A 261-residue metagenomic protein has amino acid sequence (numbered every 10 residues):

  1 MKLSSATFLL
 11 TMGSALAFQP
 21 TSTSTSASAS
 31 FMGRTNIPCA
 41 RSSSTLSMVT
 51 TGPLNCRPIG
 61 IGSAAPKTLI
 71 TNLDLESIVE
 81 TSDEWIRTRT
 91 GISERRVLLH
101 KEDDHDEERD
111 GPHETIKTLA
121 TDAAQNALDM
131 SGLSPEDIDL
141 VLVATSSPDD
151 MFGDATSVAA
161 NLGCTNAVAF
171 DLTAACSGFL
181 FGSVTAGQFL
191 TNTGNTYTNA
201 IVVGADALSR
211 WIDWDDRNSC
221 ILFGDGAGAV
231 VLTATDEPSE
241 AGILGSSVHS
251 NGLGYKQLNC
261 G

Functional and structural regions predicted by a protein language model:
K2-G33: N-terminal chloroplast transit peptides
F31-A64, D129, V141: N-terminal plastid-targeting presequences
V49-H113, W214-G261: Condensing-enzyme catalytic core mediating Claisen C-C bond formation in acyl metabolism
T50, D129-E136, P148-G261: Acyl-thioester C-C bond-transforming condensing/cleaving domain
G62, T145, G204: Short beta-strand/turn micro-motifs composed of small residues that flank or help shape donor/cofactor-binding pockets
T81-S82, I116-S131, D154-A155: Short, well-ordered amphipathic alpha-helical segments that serve as non-catalytic structural scaffolds within diverse
E84, D139, T198: Conserved acidic residues
D139-T145: Short glycine-rich or small-residue beta-strand-to-loop segments that form or flank ligand, phosphate, metal/Fe-S
